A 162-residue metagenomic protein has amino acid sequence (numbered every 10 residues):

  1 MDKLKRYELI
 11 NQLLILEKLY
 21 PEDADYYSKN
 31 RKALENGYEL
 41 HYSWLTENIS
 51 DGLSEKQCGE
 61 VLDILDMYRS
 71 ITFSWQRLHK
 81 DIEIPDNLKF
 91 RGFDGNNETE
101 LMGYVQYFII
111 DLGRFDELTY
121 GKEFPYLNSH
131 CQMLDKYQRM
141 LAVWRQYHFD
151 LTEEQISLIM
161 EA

Functional and structural regions predicted by a protein language model:
M1-N30: Extended alpha-helical segments
D2, D51-S54, T152: Ser/Thr-centered flexible coil motifs
P21-Y107: Long, charge-patterned amphipathic interaction tracts in eukaryotic proteins
Y104-A162: Charge-dense, extended regions
